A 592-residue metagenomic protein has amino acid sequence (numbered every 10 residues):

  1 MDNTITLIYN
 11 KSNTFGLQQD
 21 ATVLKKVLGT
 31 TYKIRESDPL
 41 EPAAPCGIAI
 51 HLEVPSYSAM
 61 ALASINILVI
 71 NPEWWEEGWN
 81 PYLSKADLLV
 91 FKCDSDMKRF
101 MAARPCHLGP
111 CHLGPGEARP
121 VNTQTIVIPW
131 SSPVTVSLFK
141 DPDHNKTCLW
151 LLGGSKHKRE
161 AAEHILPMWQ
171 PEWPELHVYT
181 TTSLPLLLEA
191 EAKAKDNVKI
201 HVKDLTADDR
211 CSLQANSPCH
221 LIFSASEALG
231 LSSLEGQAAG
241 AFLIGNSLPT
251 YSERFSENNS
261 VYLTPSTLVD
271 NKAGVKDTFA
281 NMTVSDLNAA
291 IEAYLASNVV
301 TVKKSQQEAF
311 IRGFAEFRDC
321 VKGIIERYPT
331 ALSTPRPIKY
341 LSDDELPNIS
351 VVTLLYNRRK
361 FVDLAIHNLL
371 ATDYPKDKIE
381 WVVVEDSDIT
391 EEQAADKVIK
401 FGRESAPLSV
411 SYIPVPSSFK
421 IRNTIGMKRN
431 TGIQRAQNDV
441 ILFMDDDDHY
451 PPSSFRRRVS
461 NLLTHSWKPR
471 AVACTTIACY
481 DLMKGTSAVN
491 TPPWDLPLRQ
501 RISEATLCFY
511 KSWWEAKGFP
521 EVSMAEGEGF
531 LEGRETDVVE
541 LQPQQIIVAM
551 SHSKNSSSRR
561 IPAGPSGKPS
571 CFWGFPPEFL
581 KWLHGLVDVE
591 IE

Functional and structural regions predicted by a protein language model:
M1-E53: N-terminal pre-catalytic "stem/leader" segment of glycosyltransferase-like enzymes
V136-E160, L166-Q170, L176-H177, P347 (+1 more regions): Conserved donor-binding/catalytic core segment of Leloir-type glycosyltransferases
A225: Aromatic "clamp/platform" in nucleotide-sugar-dependent glycosyltransferases that forms part of the donor/acceptor
T278-S333: A charged, aromatic-enriched C-terminal amphipathic alpha-helix characteristic of glycosyltransferases across folds
H367-K378: Short, acidic, metal-binding catalytic loop of nucleotide-sugar glycosyltransferases
S418-A436: Glycine-rich, basic loop-to-helix element that forms the pyrophosphate-binding segment of sugar-nucleotide handling
I441: Short aromatic/hydrophobic "clamp" motif used to bind/position activated sugar donors
D448-N461: Acidic donor-binding/catalytic loop of UDP-sugar-dependent glycosyltransferases, especially processive GT2
